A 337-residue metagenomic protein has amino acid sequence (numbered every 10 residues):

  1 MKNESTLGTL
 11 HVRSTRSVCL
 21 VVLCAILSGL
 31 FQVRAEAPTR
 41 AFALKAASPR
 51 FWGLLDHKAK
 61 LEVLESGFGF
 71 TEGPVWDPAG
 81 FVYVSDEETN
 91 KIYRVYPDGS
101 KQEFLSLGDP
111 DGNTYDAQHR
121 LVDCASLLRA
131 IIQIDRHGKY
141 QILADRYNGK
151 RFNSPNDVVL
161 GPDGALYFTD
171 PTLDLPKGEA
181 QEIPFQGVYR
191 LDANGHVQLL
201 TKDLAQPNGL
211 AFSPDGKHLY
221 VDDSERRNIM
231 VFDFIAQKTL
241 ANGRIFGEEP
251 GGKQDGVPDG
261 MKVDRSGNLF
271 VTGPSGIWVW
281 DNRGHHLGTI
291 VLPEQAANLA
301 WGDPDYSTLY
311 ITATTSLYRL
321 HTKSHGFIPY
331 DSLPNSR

Functional and structural regions predicted by a protein language model:
S17-G29: Bacterial N-terminal signal peptides
E36-K60, E182, I328-Y330, R337: Blade/loop signatures of beta-propeller domains
P49-S66, D98-S106, I134-G149, G187-Q206 (+2 more regions): Blade-edge beta-strand/turn elements of extracellular beta-propeller and related beta-sheet repeat scaffolds
S66-F81, S106-A130, N148-L166, E182-G187 (+3 more regions): Beta-rich, blade/repeat-based domains predominating in secreted/periplasmic proteins but also intracellular
K91-Y93, A130-I132, Q186-Y189, N228-M230 (+2 more regions): A short loop-to-beta-strand structural motif that recurs across blades of beta-propeller domains
F168-I183, T322: Short, conserved, GDST-rich strand-edge loop motifs in beta-rich repeat architectures
F232-T239, T322-I328: Short loop/turn segments immediately following beta-strands, especially the blade-tip and inter-blade linker loops
A300-R337: Blade-level signature of beta-propeller repeat domains, shared across WD40, Kelch, NHL, RCC1 and BNR/Asp-box propellers
